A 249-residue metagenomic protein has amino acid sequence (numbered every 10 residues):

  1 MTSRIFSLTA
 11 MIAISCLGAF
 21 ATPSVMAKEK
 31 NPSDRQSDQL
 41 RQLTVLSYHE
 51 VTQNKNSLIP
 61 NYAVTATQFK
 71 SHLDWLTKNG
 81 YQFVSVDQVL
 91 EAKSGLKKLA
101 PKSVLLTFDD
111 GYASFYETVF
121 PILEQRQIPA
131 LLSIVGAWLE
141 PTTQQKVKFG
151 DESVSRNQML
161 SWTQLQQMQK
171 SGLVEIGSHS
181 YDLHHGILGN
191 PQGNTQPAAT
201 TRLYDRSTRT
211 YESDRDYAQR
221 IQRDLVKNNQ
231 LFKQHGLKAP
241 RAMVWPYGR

Functional and structural regions predicted by a protein language model:
M1-A10: Bacterial N-terminal signal peptides that target proteins for export
T9-A19: Bacterial N-terminal signal peptides
P23-V104: N-terminal pre-catalytic segment of deacetylase/amide-hydrolase enzymes
L46-T52, K102-V104, E124-R249: Metal-dependent polysaccharide deacetylase catalytic core of the NodB/CE4 family, i.e., the active-site-bearing domain
Y62-T77, G111-A113, S155-Q164: Aromatic- and glycine-enriched glycan-recognition loops and surfaces that form the carbohydrate-binding subsites
Q88-V89, D110-A113, P246-R249: Short beta->alpha connector loops
P101-S103, T107, S114-V119: Membrane-embedded segments
F108-G111, S180: Active-site metal-binding loops of divalent metal-dependent hydrolases
